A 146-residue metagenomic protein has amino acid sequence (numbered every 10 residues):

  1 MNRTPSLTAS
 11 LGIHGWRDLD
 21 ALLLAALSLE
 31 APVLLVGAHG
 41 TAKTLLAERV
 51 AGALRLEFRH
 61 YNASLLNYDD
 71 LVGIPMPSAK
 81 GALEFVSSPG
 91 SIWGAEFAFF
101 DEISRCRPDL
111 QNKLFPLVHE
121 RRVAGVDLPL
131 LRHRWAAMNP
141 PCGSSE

Functional and structural regions predicted by a protein language model:
N2-T41: Pre-Walker A (pre-P-loop) alpha-helix and adjacent loop at the N terminus of AAA/AAA+ ATPase modules, a conserved
L22-A25, M76-F99, I103: Conserved alpha-helical scaffold flanking the Walker A/P-loop in AAA+ ATPase domains
L23, L35, T44, L71 (+3 more regions): Conserved RecA-like P-loop NTPase ATPase core
L27-Y68, M76: Walker A/P-loop
S28-E30, L54, I92-G94, L128-R132: Short loop/turn elements that form and flank the Walker-type P-loop nucleotide-binding site in RecA-like NTPase cores
R49-V50, D70, D109, K113-L117: Alpha-helical scaffold elements adjacent to nucleotide-binding pockets in ATP/GTP-utilizing enzyme cores
E102-C106, L110: Conserved Walker B
C106-R107, E120-E146: Canonical AAA+ ATPase core
